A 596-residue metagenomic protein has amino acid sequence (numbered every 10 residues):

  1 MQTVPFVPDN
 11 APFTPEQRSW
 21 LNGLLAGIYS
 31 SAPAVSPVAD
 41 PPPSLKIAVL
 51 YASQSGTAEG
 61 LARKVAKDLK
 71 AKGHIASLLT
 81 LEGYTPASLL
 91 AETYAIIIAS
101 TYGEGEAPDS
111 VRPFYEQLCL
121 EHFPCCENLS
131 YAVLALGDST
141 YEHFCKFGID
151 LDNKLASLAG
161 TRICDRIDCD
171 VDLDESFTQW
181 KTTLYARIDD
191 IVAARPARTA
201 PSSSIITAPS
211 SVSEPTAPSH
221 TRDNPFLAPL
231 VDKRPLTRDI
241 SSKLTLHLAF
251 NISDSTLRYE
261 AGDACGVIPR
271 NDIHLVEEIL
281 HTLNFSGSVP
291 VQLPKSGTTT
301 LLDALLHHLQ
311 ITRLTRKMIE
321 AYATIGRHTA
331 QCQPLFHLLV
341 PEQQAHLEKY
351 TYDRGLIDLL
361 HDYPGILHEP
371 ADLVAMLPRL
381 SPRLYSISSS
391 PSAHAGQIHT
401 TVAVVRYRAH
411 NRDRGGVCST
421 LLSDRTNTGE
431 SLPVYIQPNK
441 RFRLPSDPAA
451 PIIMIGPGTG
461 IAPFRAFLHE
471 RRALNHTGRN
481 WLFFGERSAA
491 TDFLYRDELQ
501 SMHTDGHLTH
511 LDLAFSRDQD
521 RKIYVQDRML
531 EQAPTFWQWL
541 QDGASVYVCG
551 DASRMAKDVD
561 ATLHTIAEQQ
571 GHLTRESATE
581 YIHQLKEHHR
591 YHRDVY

Functional and structural regions predicted by a protein language model:
M1-Y596: FNR-like FAD-binding dehydrogenase module
